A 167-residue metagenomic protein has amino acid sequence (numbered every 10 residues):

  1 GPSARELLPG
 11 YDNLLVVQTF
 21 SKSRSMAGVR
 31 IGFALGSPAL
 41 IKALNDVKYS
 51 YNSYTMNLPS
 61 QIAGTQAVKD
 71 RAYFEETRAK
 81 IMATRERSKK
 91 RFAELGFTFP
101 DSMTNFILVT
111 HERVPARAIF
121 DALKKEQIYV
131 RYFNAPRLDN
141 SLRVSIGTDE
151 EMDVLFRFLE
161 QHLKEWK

Functional and structural regions predicted by a protein language model:
G1-P2, V17, R113-R117: Structural motif corresponding to alpha-helix initiation and N-cap regions
G1-R5, R24: Conserved PLP phosphate-binding loop immediately N-terminal to the Schiff-base lysine helix in PLP-dependent enzymes
R5-L14: Nucleotide-activated donor-binding/catalytic signature segment of Leloir-type glycosyltransferases, i.e., the conserved
N13-F92, F97-P100: PLP-dependent aminotransferase class I/II
G28, M103, R137-N140: Short acidic/glycine-enriched loop/turn segments that link adjacent beta-strands
I81-M82, R91-E126, L142, I146: Conserved PLP-binding catalytic core of the aspartate aminotransferase-like
A122-E126, R131, A135-K167: PLP-dependent enzyme catalytic core of the Aspartate aminotransferase-like
